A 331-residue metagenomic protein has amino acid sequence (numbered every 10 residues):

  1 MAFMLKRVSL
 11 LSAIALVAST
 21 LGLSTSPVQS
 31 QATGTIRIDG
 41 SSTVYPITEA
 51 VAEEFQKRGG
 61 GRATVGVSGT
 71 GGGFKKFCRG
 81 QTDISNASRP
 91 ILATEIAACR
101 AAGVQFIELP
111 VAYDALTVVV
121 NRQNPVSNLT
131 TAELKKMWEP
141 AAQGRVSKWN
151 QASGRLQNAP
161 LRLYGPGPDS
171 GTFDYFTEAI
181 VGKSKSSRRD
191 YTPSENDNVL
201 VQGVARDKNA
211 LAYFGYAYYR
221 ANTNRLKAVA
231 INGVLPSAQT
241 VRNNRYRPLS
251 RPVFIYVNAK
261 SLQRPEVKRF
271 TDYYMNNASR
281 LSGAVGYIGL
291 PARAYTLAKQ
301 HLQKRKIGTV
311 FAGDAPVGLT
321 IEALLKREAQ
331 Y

Functional and structural regions predicted by a protein language model:
M1-A2, L21-G22, V44: Extended interaction regions within the primary functional domain
A2-I14: Bacterial N-terminal signal peptides that target proteins for export
A18-P27: C-terminal segment of classical bacterial N-terminal signal peptides
S26-Y331: Flexible loop/hinge segments at secondary-structure junctions
